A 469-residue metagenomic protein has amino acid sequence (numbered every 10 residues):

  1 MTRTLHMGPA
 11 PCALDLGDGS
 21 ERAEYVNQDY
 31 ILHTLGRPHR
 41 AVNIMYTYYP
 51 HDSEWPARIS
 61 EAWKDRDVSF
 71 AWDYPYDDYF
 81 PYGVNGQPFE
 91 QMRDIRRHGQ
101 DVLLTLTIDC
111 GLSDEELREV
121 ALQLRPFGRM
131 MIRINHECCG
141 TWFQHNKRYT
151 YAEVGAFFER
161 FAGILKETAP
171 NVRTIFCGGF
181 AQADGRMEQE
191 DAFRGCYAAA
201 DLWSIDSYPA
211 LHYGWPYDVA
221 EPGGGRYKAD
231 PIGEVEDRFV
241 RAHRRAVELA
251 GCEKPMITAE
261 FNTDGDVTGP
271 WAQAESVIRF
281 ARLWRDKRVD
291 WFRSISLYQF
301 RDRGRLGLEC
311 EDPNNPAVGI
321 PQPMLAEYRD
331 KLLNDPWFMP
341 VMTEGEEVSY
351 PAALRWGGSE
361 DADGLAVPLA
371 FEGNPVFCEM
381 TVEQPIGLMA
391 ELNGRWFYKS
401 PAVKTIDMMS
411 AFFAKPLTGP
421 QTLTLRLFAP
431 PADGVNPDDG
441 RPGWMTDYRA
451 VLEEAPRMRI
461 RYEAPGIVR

Functional and structural regions predicted by a protein language model:
M1-H39, L333-M342, G358: N-terminal module-boundary/linker segments of secreted carbohydrate-active enzymes
G17-Q123, F300-R303: N-terminal carbohydrate-binding/catalytic regions of secreted carbohydrate-active enzymes
V42-S53, L104, E190-G233, T263 (+1 more regions): Aromatic- and acid-rich polysaccharide-binding/catalytic face of secreted or lumenal carbohydrate-active enzymes
R58-D78, Y82-G83, Y208-D266: Glycoside hydrolase catalytic-domain groove-lining segments
L104-L106, G140-F143, L211, A246-I278 (+1 more regions): Active-site clefts of carbohydrate-active enzymes
A121-Y151, T174-F180, T258: Active-site groove signature of glycoside hydrolases
G163-Q189, G251-D266, F292-D302: Aromatic-lined carbohydrate-recognition surfaces of secreted/lumenal glycan-active proteins
K287-P401, T418-L423, P430-R469: Aromatic-rich peripheral "rim/lid" segments of glycoside hydrolase catalytic domains that contact and position glycan
